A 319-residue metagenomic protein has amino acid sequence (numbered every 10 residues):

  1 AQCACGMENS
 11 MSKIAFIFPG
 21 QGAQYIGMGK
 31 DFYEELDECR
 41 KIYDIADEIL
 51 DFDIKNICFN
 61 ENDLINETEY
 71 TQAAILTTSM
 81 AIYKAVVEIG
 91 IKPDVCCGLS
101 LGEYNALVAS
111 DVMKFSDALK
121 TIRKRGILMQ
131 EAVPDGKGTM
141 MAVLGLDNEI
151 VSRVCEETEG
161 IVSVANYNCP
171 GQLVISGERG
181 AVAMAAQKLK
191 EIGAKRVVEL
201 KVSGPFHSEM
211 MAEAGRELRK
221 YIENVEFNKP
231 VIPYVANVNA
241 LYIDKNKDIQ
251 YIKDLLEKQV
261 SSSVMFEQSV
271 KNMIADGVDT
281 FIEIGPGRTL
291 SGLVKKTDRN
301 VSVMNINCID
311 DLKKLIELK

Functional and structural regions predicted by a protein language model:
C3: Cationic, low-complexity basic patches in intrinsically disordered or flexible, solvent-exposed regions
M11-I150, L200, T280-I309: FabD-like malonyl-/acyl-CoA
Q21-A23, L50, S110-D254, K258-Q259: Alpha/beta catalytic cores of group-transfer enzymes, especially the acyltransferase/condensing modules of polyketide
T71-A73, P205, S263, E267: Glycine-rich phosphate/pyrophosphate-binding beta-alpha loops
V87, K190, I274-A275: Non-catalytic positions within long, well-ordered alpha-helices that form the structural scaffold/packing of enzyme
Y251, N300-K319: Short, basic/aromatic-enriched C-terminal tail that caps enzymatic domains
S261-V278: A short, acidic, amphipathic alpha-helical segment used as a generic capping/interface helix at domain edges
